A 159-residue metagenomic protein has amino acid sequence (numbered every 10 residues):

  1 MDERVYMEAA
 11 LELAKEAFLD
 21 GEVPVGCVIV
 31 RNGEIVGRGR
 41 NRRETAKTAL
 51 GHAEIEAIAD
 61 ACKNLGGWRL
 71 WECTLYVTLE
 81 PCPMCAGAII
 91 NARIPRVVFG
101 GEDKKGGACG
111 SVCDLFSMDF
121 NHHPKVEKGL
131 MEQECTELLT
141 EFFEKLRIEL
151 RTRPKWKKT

Functional and structural regions predicted by a protein language model:
M1-D20, M84-T159: Zinc-dependent deaminase
G21-V25, W71: Short, basic and Ser/Thr-rich N-terminal targeting/leader segments
V25-G33: Short beta-strand scaffold segments in enzyme catalytic cores
C27, G66-G67, F116-M118: Short secondary-structure boundary/capping segments
R43-T45: A short acidic/small-residue loop/turn micro-motif
L50, I55, A59-A92: Helix-adjacent hinge/juxtasegments
